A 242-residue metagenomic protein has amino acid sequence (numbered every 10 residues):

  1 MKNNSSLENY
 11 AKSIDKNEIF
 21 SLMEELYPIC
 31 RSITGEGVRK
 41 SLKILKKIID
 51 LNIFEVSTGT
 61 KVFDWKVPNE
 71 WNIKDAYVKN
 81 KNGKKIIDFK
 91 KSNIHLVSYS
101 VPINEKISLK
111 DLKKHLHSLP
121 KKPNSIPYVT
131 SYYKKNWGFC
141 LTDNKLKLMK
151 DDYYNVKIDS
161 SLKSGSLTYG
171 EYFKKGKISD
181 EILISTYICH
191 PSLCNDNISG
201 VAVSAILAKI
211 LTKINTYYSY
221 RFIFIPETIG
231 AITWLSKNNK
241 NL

Functional and structural regions predicted by a protein language model:
M1-L242: N-terminal hydrophobic/helix-forming segments and targeting peptides
